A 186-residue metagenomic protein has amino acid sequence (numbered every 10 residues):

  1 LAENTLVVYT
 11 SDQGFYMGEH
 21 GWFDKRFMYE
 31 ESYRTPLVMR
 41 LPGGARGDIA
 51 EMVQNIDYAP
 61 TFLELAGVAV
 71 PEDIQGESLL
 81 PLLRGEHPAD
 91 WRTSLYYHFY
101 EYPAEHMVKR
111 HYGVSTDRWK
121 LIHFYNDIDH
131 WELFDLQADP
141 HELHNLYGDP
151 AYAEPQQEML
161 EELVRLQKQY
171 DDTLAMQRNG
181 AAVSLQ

Functional and structural regions predicted by a protein language model:
L1-G44, Q54: Histidine-centered active-site microenvironments of extracellular/periplasmic hydrolases and transferases
E3-L6, Q54, Q75, L79 (+1 more regions): Short, conserved alpha-helical segments within structured domains
Q13-E19, R40, A45, I56-A59 (+5 more regions): C-terminal cap/loop subdomain of S1 sulfatases and analogous C-terminal strand-loop tails that border
E19, N145-G148: Phosphate-coordinating loops and pocket residues in cytosolic domains that bind phosphorylated ligands
Y29, A50, V70-E72: Short, surface-exposed helix-loop/turn micro-motifs enriched in polar/charged residues
D139: Intrinsically disordered, low-complexity polar regions and short flexible loop motifs
P155-M159: Short amphipathic alpha-helical coupling segments at ligand-binding clamshell hinges and other catalytic/signaling
